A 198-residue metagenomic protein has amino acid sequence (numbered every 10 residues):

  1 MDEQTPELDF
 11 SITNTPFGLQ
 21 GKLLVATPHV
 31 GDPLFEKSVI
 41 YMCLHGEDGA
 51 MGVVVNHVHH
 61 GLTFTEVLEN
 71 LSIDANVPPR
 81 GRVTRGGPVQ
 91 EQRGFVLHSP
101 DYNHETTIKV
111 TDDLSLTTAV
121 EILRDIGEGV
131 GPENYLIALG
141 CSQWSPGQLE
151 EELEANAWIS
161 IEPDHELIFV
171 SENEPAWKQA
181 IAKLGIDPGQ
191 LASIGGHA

Functional and structural regions predicted by a protein language model:
M1-I137, S142-A198: A short aromatic-anchored loop/beta-hairpin motif
